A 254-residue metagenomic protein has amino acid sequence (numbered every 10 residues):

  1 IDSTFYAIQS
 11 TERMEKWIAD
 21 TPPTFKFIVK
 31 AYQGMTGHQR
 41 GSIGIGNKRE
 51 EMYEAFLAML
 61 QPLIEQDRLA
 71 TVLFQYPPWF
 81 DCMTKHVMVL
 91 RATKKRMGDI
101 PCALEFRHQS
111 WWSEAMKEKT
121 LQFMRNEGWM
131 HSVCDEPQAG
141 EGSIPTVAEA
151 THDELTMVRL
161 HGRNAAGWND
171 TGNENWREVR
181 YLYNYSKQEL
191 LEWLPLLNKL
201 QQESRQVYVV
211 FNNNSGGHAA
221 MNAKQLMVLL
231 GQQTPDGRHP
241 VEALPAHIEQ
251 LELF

Functional and structural regions predicted by a protein language model:
I1-F254: Residues lining hydrophobic/aromatic ligand-binding pockets adjacent to catalytic sites
